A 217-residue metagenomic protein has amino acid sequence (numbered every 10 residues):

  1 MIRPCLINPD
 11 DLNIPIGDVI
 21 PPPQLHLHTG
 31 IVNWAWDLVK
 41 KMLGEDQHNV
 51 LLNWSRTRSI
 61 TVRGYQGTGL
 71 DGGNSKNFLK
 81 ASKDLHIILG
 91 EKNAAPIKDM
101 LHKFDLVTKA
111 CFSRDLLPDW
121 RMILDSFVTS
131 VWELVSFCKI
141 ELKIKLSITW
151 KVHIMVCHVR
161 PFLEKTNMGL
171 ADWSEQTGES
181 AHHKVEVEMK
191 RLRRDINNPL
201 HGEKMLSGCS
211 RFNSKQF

Functional and structural regions predicted by a protein language model:
M1-F217: A structural signal for the principal folded core domain
